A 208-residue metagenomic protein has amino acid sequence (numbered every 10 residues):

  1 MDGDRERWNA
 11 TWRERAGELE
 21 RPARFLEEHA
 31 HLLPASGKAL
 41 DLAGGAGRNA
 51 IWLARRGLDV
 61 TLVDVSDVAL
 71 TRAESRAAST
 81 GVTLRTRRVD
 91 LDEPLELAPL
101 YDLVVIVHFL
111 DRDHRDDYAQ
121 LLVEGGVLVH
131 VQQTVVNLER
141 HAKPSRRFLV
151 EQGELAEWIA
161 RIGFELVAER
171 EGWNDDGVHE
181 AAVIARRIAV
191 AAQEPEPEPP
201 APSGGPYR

Functional and structural regions predicted by a protein language model:
M1-P34: Conserved class I S-adenosyl-L-methionine
S36-G45: Conserved class I S-adenosyl-L-methionine
S66-V68: Conserved SAM/SAH-binding beta-strand->alpha-helix loop
T80-L91: Conserved SAM-binding strand-loop segment of SAM-dependent methyltransferases
E96-L103: A short acidic, Gly/Pro-enriched loop at the edge of an enzyme's catalytic core that lines a small-molecule cofactor
L110-L121: A short, conserved alpha-helix within the catalytic core of class I
G126-N137: Conserved beta-strand signature within the Rossmann-like core of class I S-adenosyl-L-methionine
G172-R208: Core SAM-dependent methyltransferase catalytic element
